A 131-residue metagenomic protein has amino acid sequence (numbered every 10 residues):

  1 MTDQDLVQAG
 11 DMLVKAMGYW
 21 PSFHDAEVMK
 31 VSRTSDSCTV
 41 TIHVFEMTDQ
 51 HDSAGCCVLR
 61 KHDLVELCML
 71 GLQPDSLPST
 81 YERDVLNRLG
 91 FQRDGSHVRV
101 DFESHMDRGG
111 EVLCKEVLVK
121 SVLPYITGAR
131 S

Functional and structural regions predicted by a protein language model:
M1-S131: Surface-exposed, interaction-prone regions used to assemble/regulate multi-protein complexes
